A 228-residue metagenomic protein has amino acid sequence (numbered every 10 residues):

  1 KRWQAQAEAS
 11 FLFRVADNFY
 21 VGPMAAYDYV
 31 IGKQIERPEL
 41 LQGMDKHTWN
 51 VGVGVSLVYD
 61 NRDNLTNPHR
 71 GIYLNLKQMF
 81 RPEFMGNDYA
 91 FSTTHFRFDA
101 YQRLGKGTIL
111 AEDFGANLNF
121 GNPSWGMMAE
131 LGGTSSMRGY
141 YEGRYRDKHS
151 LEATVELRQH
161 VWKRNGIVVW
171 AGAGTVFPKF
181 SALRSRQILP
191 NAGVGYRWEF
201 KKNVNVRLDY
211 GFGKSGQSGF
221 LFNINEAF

Functional and structural regions predicted by a protein language model:
K1-W49, L131, R146-D147, N205-V206 (+1 more regions): Gram-negative/organellar outer-membrane beta-barrel architecture
D17-V21, N64-T66, G105-L110, K163-I167 (+1 more regions): Repeated loop/turn-to-beta-strand initiation elements of outer-membrane beta-barrel proteins
P23-Y29, I72-F80, E112-L118, L157 (+3 more regions): Transmembrane beta-barrel strands of outer-membrane/channel proteins
M24, K33-L40, P68-R70, M85-S92 (+3 more regions): Outer-membrane beta-barrel translocator domains and adjoining extracellular loop/strand segments of Gram-negative
D28-G32, R62, R81-E83, D99 (+4 more regions): Structural signature of outer-membrane beta-barrel domains
I31-L41, I72-F80, A129-R138, A173-V176 (+1 more regions): Flexible, solvent-exposed coil segments and beta strand-coil junctions, predominantly the extracellular/periplasmic
V53-V161: C-terminal outer-membrane beta-barrel translocator/porin domains of Gram-negative envelope proteins and their
G54-V55, V194-F200, Q217-F228: Outer-membrane beta-barrel "beta-signal"
